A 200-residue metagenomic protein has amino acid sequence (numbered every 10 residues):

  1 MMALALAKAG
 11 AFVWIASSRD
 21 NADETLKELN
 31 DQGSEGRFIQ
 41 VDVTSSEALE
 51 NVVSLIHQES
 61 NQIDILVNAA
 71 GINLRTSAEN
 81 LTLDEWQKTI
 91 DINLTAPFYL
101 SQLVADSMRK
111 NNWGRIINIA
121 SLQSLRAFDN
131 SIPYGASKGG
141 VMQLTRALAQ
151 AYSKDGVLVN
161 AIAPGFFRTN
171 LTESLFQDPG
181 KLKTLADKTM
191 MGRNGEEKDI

Functional and structural regions predicted by a protein language model:
M1-W14: Canonical Rossmann dinucleotide-binding motif of NAD(H)/NADP(H)-dependent dehydrogenases/reductases, specifically
A11-E24: Conserved glycine-rich Rossmann-like NAD(P)H-binding loop of the short-chain dehydrogenase/reductase
S77-A78, T82-I90, K181, L185: Substrate-binding pocket helix/loop in short-chain dehydrogenase/reductase
E79, R126-I132, K154-D155, G192: Active-site loop immediately N-terminal to the catalytic Tyr-X3-Lys motif of short-chain dehydrogenase/reductase
S101, S137, T145: Active-site helix of classical SDR
D106, Q150-K154: Alpha-helical segment proximal to the catalytic Tyr-Lys
S121: Residue(s) in the substrate-gating loop at a strand-loop-helix junction that position the organic substrate next
